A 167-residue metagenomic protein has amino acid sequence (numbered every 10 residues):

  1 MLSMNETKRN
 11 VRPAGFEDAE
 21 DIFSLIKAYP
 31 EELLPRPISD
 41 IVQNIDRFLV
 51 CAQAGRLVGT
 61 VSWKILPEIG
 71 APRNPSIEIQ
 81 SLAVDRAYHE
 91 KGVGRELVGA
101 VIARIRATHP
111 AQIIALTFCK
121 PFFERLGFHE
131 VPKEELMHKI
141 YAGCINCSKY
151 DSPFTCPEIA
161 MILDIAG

Functional and structural regions predicted by a protein language model:
K8-I22: A short beta-loop-alpha structural element at the N-terminal edge of CoA-dependent acyl/N-acetyltransferase catalytic
A14, L82-V84: Hydrophobic adenine-recognition pocket in adenosine-nucleotide-binding enzymes
L25-R36: Helix-loop element at the rim of GNAT/NAT acetyltransferase active sites that forms part of the acceptor-substrate
R36-R47, Q53, T60-S76, Q80-L82: A conserved beta-strand-loop-helix scaffold within acyl/acetyltransferase catalytic domains
V84, E90-A103, A115: Conserved acetyl-CoA-binding loop-helix of GNAT-fold acetyltransferases
I105-F118: Conserved GNAT acetyl-CoA-binding A-motif
T117-G143: Conserved active-site alpha-helix within GNAT-family acetyltransferase domains
L136-G167: C-terminal "cap" of GNAT-fold acetyltransferases
